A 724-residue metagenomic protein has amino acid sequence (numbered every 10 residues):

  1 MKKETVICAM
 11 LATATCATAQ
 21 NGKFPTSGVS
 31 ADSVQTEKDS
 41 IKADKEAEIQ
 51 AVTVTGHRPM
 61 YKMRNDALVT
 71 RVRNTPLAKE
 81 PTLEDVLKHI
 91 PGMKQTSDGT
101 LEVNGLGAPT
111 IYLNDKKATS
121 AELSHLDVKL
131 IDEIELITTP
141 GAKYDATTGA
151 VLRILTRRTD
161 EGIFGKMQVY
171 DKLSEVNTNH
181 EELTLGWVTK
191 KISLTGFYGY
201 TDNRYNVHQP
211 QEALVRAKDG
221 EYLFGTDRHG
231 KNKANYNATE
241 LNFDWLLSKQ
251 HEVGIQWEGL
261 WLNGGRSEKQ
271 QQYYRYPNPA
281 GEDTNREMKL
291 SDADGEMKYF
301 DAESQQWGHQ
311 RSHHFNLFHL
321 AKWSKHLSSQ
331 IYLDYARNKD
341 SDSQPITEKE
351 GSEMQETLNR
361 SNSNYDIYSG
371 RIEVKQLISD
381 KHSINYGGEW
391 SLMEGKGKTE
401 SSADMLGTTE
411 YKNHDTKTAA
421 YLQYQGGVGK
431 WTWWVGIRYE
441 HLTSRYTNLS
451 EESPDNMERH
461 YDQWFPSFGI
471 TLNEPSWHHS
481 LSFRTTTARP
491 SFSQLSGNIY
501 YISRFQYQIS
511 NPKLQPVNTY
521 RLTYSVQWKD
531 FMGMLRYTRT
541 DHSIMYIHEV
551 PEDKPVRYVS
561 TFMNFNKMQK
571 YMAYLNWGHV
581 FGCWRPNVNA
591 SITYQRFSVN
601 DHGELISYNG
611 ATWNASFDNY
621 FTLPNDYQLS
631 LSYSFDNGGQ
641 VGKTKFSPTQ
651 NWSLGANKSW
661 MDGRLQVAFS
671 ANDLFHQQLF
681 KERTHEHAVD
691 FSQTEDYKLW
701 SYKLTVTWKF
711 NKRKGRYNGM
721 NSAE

Functional and structural regions predicted by a protein language model:
N21-P76, T96-D98, I137-T138: Short, acidic, small-residue-rich periplasmic hinge/interaction motif at the N-terminus of Gram-negative outer-membrane
D39, A51, L83-V86, L101-E102 (+4 more regions): N-terminal periplasmic accessory domains that precede and gate Gram-negative outer-membrane beta-barrel machines
M63, K94-T139: Periplasmic plug
L155-M167, H208, Y236-T239, S267-Q271 (+7 more regions): Surface-exposed extracellular loop regions of Gram-negative outer-membrane beta-barrel proteins
V176-R204, D219-E268, Q310-W323, F468 (+2 more regions): Transmembrane beta-barrel wall of Gram-negative outer-membrane proteins
A238-N263, Y299-L449, T471-H478, F531-L535 (+1 more regions): Face-selective signature of the C-terminal outer-membrane beta-barrel domain
I367-R371, K417-A419, I509-N511, Q515 (+3 more regions): Outer membrane beta-barrel strand-and-loop segments of large Gram-negative receptors, especially TonB-dependent
K412-D415, N456-Y461, T487-D541, V559-Y571 (+2 more regions): Outer-membrane beta-barrel signature, preferentially recognizing the C-terminal barrel domain of Gram-negative
